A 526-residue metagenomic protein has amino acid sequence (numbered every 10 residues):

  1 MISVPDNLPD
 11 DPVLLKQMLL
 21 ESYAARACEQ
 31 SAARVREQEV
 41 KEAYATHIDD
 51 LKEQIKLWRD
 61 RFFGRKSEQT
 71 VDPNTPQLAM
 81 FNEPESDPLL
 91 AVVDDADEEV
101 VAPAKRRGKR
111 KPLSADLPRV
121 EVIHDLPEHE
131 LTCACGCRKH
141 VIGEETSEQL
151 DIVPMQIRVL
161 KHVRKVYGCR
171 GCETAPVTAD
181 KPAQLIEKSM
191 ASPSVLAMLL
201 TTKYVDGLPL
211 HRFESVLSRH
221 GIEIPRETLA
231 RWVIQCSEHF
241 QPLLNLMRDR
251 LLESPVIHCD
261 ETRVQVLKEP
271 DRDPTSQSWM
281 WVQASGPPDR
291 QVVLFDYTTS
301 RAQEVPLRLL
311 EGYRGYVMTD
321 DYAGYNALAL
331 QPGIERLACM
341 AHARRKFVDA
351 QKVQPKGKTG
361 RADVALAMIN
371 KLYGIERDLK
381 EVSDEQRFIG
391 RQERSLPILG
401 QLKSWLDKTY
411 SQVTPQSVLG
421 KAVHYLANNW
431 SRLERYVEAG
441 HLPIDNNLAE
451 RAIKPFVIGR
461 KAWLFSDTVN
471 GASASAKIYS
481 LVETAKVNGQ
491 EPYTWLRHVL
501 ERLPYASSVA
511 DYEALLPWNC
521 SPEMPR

Functional and structural regions predicted by a protein language model:
M1-M190, L229, H258-C259, Q265 (+2 more regions): Short, flexible loop/hinge motifs at secondary-structure junctions
I2, Q17, A24, V35 (+3 more regions): Catalytic center-proximal scaffold of phosphoryl-transfer enzymes
